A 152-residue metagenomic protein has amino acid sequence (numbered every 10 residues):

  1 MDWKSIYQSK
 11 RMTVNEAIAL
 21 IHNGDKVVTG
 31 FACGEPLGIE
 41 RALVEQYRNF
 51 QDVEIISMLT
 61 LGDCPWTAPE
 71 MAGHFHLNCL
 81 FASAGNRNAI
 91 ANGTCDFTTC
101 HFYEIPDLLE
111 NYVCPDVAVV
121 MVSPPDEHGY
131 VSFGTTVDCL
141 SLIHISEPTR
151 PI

Functional and structural regions predicted by a protein language model:
M1-A84: N-terminal active-site beta-alpha-beta segment that forms phosphate/nucleotide-binding and substrate-recognition loops
E16-I18, V44-E45, R87, E104-N111 (+2 more regions): A generic local secondary-structure boundary/capping motif
F31, P125-V137: Glycine/threonine-rich flexible loop motifs
E35, P125-E127, I152: Glycine-rich nucleotide phosphate-binding loop and flanking beta-alpha elements of Rossmann-like dinucleotide-binding
D63-A68, L108-L109, T149: Short, solvent-exposed polar/charged micro-motifs at secondary-structure junctions
F75-P125: Ligand-binding beta-strand-loop-alpha-helix segment within the catalytic cores of soluble metabolic enzymes
I143-I152: Single conserved hydrophobic/aromatic residue that forms the stacking wall/gate of nucleotide- or nucleobase-binding
